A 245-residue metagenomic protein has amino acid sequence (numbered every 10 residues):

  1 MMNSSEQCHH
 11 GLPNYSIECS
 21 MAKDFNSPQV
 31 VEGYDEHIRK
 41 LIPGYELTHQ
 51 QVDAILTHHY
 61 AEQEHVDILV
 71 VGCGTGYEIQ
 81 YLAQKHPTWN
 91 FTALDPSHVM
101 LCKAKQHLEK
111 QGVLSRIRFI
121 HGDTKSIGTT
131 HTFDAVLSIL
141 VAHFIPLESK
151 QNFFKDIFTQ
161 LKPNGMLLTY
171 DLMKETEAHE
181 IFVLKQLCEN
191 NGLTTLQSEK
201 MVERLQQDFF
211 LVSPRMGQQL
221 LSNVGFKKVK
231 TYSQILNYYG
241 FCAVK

Functional and structural regions predicted by a protein language model:
M1-D35: N-terminal, positively charged/glycine-rich alpha-helical extensions of SAM-dependent methyltransferases
G44-E64: Conserved alpha-helix/loop element of class I SAM-dependent methyltransferases that forms part of the SAM/SAH-binding
L69, G76-K125: Class I SAM-dependent methyltransferase SAM/SAH-binding core
G128-V136: A short acidic, Gly/Pro-enriched loop at the edge of an enzyme's catalytic core that lines a small-molecule cofactor
S138-A142: A short beta-strand submotif of the Rossmann-like class I SAM-dependent methyltransferase core that lines
Q151-P163: A short glycine-rich, Lys/Arg-flanked "PGG" loop and its adjoining helix->strand segment in the class I
Y170-V224: C-terminal alpha-helical "lid/dimerization" subdomain adjacent to the S-adenosyl-L-methionine
Q218, S222-K245: Core SAM-dependent methyltransferase catalytic element
